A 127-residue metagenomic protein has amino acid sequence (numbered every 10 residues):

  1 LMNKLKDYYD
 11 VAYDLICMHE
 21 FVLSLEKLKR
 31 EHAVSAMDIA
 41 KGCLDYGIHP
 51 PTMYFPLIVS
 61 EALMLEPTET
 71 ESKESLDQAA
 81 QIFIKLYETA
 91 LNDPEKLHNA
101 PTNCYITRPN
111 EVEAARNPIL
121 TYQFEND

Functional and structural regions predicted by a protein language model:
L1-D127: Non-catalytic terminal extensions of PLP-dependent enzymes
